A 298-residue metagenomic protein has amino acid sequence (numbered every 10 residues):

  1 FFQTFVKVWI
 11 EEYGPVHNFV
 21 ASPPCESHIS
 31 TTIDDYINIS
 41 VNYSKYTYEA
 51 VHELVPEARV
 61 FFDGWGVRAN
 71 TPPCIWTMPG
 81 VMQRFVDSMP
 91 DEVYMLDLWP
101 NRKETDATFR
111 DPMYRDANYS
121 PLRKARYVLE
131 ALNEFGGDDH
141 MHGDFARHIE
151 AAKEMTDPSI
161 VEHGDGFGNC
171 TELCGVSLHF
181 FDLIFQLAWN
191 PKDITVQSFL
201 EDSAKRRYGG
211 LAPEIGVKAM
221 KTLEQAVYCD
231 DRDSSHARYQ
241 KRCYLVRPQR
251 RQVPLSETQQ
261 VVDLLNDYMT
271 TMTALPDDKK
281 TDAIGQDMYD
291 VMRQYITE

Functional and structural regions predicted by a protein language model:
F1-P213, V217-E224: Catalytic-core regions of glycoside hydrolase
D157-G164, N190-E298: Catalytic domains of carbohydrate-active enzymes that cleave complex glycans
